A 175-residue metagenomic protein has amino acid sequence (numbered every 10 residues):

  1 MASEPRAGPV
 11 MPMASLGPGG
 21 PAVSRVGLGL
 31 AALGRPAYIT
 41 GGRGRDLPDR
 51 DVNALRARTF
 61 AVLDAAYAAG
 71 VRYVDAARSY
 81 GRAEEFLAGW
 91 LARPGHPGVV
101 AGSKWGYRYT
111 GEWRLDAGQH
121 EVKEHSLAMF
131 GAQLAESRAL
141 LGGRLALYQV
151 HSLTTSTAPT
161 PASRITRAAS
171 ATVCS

Functional and structural regions predicted by a protein language model:
M1-K104: N-terminal binding-site loop/beta-alpha segment at the start of enzyme catalytic domains that lines or forms
G34-T40, Y109-W113, T157-P159: Short acidic/His/Gly/Ser-rich catalytic and metal-binding motifs that mark active-site loops of diverse hydrolases
G44-R50, A117-S175: Glycine/proline-rich, positively charged, aromatic-decorated active-site loop/lid region on the catalytic face
F60, R108, A168-A171: General helical structural elements
A77-E85, Y109, T154-P159: Acidic-and-aromatic substrate-binding clefts and catalytic sites of carbohydrate-active enzymes
F86, L91, V100-A132, E136-R138: N-terminal entry module detector
